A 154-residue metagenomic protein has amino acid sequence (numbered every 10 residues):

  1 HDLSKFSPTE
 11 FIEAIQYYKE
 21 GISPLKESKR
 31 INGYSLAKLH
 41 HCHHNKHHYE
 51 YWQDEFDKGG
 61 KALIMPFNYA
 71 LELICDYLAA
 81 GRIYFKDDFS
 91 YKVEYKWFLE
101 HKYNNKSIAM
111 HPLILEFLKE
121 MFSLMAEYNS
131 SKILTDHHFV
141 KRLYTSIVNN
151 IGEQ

Functional and structural regions predicted by a protein language model:
D2-Q154: Metal-dependent phosphohydrolase cores
